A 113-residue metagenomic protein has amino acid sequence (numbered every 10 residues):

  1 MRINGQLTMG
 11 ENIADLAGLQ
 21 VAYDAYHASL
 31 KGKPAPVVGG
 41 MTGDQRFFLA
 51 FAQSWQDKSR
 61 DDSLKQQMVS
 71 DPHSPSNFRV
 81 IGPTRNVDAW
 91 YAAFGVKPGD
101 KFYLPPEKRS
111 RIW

Functional and structural regions predicted by a protein language model:
M1-W113: Zinc-dependent metallohydrolase catalytic domains
